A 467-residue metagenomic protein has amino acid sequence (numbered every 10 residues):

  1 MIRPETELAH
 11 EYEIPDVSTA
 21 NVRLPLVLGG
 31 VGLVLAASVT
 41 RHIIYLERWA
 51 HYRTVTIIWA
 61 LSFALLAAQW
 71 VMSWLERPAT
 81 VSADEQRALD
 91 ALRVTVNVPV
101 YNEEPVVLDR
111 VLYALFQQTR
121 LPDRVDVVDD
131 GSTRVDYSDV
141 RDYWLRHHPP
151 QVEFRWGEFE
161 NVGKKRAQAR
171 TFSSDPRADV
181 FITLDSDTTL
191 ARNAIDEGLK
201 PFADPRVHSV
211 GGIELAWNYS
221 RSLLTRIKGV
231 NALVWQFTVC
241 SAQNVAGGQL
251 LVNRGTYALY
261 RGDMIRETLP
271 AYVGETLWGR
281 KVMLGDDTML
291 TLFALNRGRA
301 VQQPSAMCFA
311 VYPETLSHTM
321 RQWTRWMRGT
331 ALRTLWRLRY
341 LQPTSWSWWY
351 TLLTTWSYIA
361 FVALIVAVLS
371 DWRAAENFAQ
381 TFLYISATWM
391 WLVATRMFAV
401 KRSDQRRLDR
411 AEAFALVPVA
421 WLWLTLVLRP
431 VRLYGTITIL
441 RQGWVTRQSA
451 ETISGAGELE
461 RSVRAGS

Functional and structural regions predicted by a protein language model:
I2-T6, V81, E85-L341, S345 (+1 more regions): Non-transmembrane catalytic domains and loops of membrane-associated enzymes and transporters that build or traffic
R3-Y113: N-proximal low-complexity "stem/linker" segments adjacent to membrane-targeting elements
A36-A64, S73-E76, Q86, L352-Q442: Membrane-embedded multi-pass helical conduit in multi-pass membrane proteins, especially envelope-biosynthetic
Q69, R266, Y434-G435: Short helix-terminus and kink motifs of transmembrane alpha helices, predominantly at the cytoplasmic interface
W70-R77, T324-R337, F361, W391: A glycine-rich, aromatic-flanked flexible loop/lid motif
D90-P105, A420-L433, I453-S467: Cytosolic juxtamembrane regulatory segments of multi-pass membrane proteins
V180, W323, Y350-W356: Hydrophobic alpha-helical elements at and bordering transmembrane segments of multi-pass membrane proteins
R254-G262, W444-S467: Short linear elements at protein peripheries
